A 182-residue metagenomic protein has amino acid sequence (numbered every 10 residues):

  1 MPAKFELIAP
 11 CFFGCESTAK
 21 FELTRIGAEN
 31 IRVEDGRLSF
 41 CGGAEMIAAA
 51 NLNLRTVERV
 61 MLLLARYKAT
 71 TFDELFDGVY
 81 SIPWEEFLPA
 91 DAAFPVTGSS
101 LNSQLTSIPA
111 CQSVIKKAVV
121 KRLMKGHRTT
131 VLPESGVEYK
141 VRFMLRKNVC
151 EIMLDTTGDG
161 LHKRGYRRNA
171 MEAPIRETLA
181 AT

Functional and structural regions predicted by a protein language model:
P2-Y139: Non-catalytic nucleic-acid substrate-recognition regions in nucleic-acid-modifying enzymes
A3, R146-V149: Short flexible coil/turn linkers enriched for glycine and charged/polar residues that connect secondary-structure
V149-T182: Glycine-rich adenosyl-nucleotide cofactor-binding module
